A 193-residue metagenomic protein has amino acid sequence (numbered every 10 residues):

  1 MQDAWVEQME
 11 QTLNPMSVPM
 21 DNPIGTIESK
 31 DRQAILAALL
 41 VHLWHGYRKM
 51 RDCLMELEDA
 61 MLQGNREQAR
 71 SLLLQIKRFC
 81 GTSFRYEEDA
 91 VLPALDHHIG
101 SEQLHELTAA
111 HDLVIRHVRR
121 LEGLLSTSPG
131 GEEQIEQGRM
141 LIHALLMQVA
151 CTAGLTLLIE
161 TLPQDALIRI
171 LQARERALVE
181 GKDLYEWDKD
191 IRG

Functional and structural regions predicted by a protein language model:
M1-G193: Small-residue-biased structural context
